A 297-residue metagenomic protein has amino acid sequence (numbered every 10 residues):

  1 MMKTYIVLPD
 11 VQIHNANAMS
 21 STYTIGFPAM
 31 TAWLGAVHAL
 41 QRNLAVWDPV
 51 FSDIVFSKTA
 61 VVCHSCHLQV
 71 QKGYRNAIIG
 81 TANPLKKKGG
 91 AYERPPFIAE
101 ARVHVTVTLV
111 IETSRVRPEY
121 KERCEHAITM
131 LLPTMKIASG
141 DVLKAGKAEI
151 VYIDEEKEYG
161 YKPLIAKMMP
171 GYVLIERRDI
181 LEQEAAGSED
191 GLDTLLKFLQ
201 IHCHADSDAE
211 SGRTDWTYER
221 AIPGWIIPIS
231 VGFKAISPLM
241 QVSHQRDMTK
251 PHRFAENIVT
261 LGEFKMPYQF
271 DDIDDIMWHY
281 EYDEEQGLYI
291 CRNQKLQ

Functional and structural regions predicted by a protein language model:
M1-I6, H104-T108: A general secondary-structure signal for short beta-strands and their flanking turns/coil in non-transmembrane regions
M2-R75: N-terminal ordered "arm"
W33-Q41, G90-R94, E155-E156, D271-D272: Short amphipathic alpha-helical surface micro-motifs
L68-R102, T106-L109: A broadly used, surface-exposed interaction patch
A101-Q297: Internal, well-folded beta-alpha domain core
